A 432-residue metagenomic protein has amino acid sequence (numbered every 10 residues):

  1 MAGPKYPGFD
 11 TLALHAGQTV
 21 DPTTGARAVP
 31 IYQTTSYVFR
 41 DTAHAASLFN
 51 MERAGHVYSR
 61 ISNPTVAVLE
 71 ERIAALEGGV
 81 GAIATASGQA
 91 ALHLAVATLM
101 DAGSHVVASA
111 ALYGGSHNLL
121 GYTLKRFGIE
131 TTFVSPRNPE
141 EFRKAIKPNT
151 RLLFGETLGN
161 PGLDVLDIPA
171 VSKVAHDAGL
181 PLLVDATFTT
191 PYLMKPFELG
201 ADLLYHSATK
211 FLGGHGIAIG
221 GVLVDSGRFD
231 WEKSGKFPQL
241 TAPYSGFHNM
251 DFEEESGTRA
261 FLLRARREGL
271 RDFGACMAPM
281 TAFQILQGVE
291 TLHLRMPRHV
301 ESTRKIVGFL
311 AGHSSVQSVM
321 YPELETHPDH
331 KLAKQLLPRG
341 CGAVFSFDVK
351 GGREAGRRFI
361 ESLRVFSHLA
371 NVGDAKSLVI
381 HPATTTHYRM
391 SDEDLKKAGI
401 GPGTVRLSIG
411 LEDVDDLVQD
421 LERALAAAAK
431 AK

Functional and structural regions predicted by a protein language model:
A2, G103, G121, E130 (+4 more regions): PLP-dependent enzyme catalytic core of the Aspartate aminotransferase-like
A2-G3, A13-H15, T19-P22, A82-G312: Conserved PLP-enzyme active-site core in the AAT-like
A2-N63, E71-R72: N-terminal "arm"/small-domain region of PLP-dependent enzymes with the aminotransferase-like
V38-T42, D230-W231, L292, G352-A355 (+2 more regions): Short, acidic Gly/Pro/Ser/Thr-rich loop/turn segments
D41-H93, G115-Y122: Conserved N-terminal alpha-helix of the aminotransferase class I/II PLP-enzyme fold
A54, V80, T281, I285 (+3 more regions): Short amphipathic alpha-helical segments
M296, R304, G308-A311, S315-V405 (+1 more regions): Conserved C-terminal alpha-helix-loop-beta "cap" of PLP-dependent enzymes that closes/shapes the active-site mouth
